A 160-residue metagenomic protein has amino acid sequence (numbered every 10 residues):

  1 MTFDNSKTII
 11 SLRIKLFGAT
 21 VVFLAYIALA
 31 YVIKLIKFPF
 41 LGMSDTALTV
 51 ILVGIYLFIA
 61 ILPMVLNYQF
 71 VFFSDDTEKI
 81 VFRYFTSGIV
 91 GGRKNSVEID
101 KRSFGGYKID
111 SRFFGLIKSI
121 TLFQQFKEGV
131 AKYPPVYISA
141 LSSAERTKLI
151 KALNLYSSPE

Functional and structural regions predicted by a protein language model:
M1-T46: N-terminal membrane-targeting/pre-transmembrane regions
I27-I36, F58-Y68: Structural signature of transmembrane alpha-helix termini at the membrane-water interface
D45-L62: Canonical hydrophobic alpha-helical transmembrane segment
A60-E98: Conserved beta-hairpin
P63, R112-F114, K127: Short polar/acidic secondary-structure junctions
T86, F104, Y156-E160: Bimodal feature
K94-F113: Phosphoinositide-dependent membrane-docking surfaces
K118-E160: A membrane-cytosol interface segment of integral membrane proteins
